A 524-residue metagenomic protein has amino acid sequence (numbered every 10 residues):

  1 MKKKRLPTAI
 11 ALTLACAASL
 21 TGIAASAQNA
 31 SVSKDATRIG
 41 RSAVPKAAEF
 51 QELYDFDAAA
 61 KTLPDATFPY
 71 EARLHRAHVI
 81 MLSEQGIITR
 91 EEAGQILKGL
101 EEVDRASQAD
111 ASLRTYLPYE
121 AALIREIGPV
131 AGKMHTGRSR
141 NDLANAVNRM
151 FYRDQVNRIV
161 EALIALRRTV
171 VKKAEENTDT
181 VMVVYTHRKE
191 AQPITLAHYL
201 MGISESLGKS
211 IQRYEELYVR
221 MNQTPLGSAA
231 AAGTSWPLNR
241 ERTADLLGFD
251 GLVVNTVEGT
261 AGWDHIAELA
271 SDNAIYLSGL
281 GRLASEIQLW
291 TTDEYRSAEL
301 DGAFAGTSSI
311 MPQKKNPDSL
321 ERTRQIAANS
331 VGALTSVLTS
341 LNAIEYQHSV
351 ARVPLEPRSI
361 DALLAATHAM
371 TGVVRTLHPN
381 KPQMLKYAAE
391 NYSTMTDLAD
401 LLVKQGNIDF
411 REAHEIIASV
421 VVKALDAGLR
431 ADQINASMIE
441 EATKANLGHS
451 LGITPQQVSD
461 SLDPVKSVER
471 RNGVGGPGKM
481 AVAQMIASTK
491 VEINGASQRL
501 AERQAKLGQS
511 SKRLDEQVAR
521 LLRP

Functional and structural regions predicted by a protein language model:
K2-A11: Bacterial N-terminal signal peptides that target proteins for export
A11-T21: Bacterial N-terminal signal peptides
T21-A30: Signal peptide processing junction and immediate N-terminal pro/mature segment of secreted/exported proteins
N29-G233, L238-R240, D245, F304-T307 (+4 more regions): A helix-coil-helix interface module used to build multimeric assemblies and to scaffold catalytic/cofactor sites
N29-L74, P129-V130, M311-P524: Glycine-rich cofactor/substrate-binding loops
H78, L82, G99-V103, A122 (+18 more regions): Generic, well-ordered alpha-helical scaffold segments in large soluble proteins
H78-I88, F151, H198, A267-I275 (+1 more regions): Short, well-ordered beta-strand elements within core beta-sheets of diverse protein domains
R149, R153-E161, R168, E175 (+2 more regions): Charged, flexible cofactor/metal-binding loops and thiol motifs
